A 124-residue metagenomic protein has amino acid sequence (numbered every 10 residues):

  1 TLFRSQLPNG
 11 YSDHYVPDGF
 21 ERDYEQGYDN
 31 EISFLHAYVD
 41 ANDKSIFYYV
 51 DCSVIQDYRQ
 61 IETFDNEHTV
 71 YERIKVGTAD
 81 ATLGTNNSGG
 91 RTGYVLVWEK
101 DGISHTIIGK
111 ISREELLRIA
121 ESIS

Functional and structural regions predicted by a protein language model:
T1-K100: Short, solvent-exposed recognition patches
K100-S124: Surface-exposed amphipathic alpha-helical segments
